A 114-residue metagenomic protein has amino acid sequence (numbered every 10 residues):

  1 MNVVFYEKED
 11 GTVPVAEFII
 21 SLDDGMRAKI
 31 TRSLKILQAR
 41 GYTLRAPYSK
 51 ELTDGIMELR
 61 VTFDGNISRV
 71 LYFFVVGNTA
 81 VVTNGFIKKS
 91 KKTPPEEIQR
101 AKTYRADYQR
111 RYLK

Functional and structural regions predicted by a protein language model:
M1-I67, V76-A80, K89-K114: Basic, Lys/Arg-enriched alpha-helical interface segments
T83: Conserved catalytic cores of phosphodiester-cleaving nucleases, focusing on short active-site segments
F86: Residue-level signal for short, function-critical loop segments
